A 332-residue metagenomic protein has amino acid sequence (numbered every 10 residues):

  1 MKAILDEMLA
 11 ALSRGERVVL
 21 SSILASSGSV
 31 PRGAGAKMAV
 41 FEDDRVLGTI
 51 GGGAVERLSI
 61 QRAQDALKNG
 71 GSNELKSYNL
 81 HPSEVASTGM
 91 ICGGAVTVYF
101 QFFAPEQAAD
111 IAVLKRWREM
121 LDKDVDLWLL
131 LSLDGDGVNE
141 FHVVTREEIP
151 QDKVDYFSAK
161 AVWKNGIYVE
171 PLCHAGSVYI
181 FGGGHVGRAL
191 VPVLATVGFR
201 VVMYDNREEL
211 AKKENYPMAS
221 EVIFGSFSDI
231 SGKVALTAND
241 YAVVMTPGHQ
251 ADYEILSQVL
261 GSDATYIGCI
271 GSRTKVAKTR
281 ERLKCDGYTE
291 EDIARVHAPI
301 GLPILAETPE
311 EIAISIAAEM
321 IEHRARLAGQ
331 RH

Functional and structural regions predicted by a protein language model:
M1-N206, L210, E214-Y216, T237-Y241 (+3 more regions): Segments forming oxygen-rich coordination pockets for charged ligands
V202, I223, H297: General small-molecule cofactor/ligand-binding pocket signal
N206-E209, S226-I230, I270-T274: Short, acidic/turn-prone active-site loops that include or flank metal/cofactor- and phosphate-binding residues
E214-S220, D286: Short, conserved SAM-binding/catalytic segment of Class I S-adenosyl-L-methionine-dependent methyltransferases
S220-S226: Conserved SAM-binding strand-loop segment of SAM-dependent methyltransferases
S228-A238: Short amphipathic alpha-helix with an adjacent loop that forms part of the alpha/beta core around
T246, A264-T265, I270-H332: Adenosine-phosphate binding glycine-rich loop
A251-A264: Rossmann-fold NAD(P) dinucleotide-binding segment
